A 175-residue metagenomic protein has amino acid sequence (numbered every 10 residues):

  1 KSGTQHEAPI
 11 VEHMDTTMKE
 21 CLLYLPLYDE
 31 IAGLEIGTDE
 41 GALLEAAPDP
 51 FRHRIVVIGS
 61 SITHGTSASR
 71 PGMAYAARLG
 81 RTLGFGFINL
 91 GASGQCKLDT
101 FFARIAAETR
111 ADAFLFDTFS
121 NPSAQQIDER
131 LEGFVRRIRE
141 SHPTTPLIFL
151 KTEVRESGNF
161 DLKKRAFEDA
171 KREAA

Functional and structural regions predicted by a protein language model:
K1-I55: N-terminal secretory targeting modules
L25, G59, K151: Short beta-strand/turn micro-motifs composed of small residues that flank or help shape donor/cofactor-binding pockets
Y28, I62, V154: Short, glycine/serine-rich, charged loops/turns that create anion-binding and catalytic segments at active sites
R52-M73: Catalytic nucleophile-elbow at a beta strand-turn-alpha helix junction centered on a G-D-S/GDSL motif, marking
S61-T66, I88-A92, T118-Q125: Surface-exposed cleft-lining segments at the edges of enzyme active sites
A76-N89: Short helix-loop-beta junction
Q95, D99-A175: Alpha-helical cap/lid subdomain in secreted, periplasmic, or secretory-pathway luminal O-acyl-processing enzymes
